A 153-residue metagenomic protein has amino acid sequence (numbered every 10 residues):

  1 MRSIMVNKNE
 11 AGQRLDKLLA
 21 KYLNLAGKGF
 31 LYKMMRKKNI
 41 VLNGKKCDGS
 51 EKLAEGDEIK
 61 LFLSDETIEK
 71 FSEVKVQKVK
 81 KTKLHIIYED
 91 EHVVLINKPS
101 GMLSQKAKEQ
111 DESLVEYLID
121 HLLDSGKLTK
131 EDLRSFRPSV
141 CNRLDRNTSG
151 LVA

Functional and structural regions predicted by a protein language model:
M1-V152: RNA pseudouridine synthases
